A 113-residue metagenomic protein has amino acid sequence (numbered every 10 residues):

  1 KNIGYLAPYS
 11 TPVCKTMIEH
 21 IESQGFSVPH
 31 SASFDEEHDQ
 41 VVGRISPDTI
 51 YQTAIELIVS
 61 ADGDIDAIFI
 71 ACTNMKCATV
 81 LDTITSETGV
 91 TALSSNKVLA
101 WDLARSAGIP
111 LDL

Functional and structural regions predicted by a protein language model:
K1-L113: Non-catalytic structural scaffold of enzyme domains
